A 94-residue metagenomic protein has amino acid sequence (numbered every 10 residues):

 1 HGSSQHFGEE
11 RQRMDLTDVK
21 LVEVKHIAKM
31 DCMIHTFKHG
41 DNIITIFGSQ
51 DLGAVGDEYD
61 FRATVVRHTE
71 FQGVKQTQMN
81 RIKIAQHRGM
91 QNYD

Functional and structural regions predicted by a protein language model:
G2-C32, D60-V65: Structural detector for short beta-strands of small beta-barrel domains
V19, H35, I44, Y59-F61 (+1 more regions): A broad, low-specificity signal marking well-ordered, structured residues that form hydrophobic/aromatic
E23-H26, G48, R81-Q86: Surface-exposed beta-strand edges and flanking loops
C32-V55: Beta-strand/loop nucleic-acid-binding surfaces
G40, T64-D94: OB-fold/S1-family single-stranded nucleic acid-binding modules
F47-T69: Short, solvent-exposed, Trp/other aromatic-anchored flexible loops in extracytoplasmic proteins
